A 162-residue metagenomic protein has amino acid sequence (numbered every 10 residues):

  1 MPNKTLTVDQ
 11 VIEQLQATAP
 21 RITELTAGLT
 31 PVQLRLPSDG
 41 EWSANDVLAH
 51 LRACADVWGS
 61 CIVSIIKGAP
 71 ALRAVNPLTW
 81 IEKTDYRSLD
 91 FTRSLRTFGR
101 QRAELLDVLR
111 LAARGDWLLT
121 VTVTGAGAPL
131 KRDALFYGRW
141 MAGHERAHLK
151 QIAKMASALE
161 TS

Functional and structural regions predicted by a protein language model:
M1-A17: Extreme N-terminal tail/first-helix region
M1-P2, L78-Y86, A126-G127: A short small-residue
T7-V11, D90-L95, F136-G138: Active-site rim elements
I12, Q16-A19, E41, L48 (+4 more regions): Generic structural concept
T18, I81-L119: Acidic/histidine-rich alpha-helical segments that form the ligand environment of transition-metal centers
A19-A27, D56-G59, V63, G99-A113 (+2 more regions): Structural signal for well-ordered, non-membrane alpha-helices
L29-P31: Extracellular-facing binding/remodeling surfaces
Q33-L78, T120-S162: Short, contiguous alpha-helical
